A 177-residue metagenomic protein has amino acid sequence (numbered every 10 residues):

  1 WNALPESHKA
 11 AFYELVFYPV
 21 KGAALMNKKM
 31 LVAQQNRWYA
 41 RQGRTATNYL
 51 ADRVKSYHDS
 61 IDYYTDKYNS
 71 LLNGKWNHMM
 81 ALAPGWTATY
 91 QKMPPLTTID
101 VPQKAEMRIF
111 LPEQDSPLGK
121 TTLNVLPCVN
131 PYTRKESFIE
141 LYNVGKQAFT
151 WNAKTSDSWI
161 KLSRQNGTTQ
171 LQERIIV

Functional and structural regions predicted by a protein language model:
W1-E140: Histidine-centered catalytic/metal-binding microenvironments
S137, E173-I176: Short strand-edge motifs at loop-to-beta-strand transitions and within beta-strands of extracellular beta-rich domains
G145-R174: Surface-exposed binding patches on compact interaction domains or structured appendages
